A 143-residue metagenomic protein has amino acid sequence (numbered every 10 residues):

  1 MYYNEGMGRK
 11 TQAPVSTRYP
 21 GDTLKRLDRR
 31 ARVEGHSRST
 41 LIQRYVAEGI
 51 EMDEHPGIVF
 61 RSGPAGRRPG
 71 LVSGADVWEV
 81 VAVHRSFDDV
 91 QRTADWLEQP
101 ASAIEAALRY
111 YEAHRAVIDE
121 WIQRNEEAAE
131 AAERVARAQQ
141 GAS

Functional and structural regions predicted by a protein language model:
M1-Y19: Short Lys/Arg-rich basic patches
T17-Y19, L27, E34-A47: Short amphipathic alpha-helical segments
L27-R30, R92-D95: Short alpha-helical "recognition helix" segments of helix-turn-helix
H36-S37, D95-A106: Short, basic interhelical loop/turn and adjoining N-cap of the next helix at nucleic-acid- or acidic-partner-contacting
E51-V77: Short, positively charged interaction helices/loops
H55-R61, V117-E126: Short Lys/Arg-enriched helix C-cap and helix-to-coil transition segments that create basic nucleic-acid-contact patches
P64-G74, I122-S143: Intrinsically disordered, low-complexity basic tails/linkers immediately adjacent to helix-turn-helix/homeobox/MYB/SANT
S73-D88: Short, amphipathic alpha-helical "recognition" segments used to contact nucleic acids or chromatin
